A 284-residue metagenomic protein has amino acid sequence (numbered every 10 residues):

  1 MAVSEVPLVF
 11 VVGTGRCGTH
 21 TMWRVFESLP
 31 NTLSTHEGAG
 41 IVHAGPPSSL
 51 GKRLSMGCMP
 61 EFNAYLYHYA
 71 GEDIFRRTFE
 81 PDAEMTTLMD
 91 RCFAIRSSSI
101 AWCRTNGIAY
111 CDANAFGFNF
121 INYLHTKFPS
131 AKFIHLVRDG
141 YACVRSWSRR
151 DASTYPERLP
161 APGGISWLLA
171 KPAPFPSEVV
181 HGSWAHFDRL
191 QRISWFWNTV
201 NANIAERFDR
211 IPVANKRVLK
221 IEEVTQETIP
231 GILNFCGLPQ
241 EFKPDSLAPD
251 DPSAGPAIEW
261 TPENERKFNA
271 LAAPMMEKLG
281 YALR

Functional and structural regions predicted by a protein language model:
M1-A94, P244-P249: PAPS-dependent sulfotransferase catalytic core
M1-V9, P156, K171-R284: PAPS-dependent sulfotransferases, especially Golgi type II membrane carbohydrate sulfotransferases
V9, L33, P129-I134, R217-L219: Hydrophobic/aromatic beta-strand patches that form the interior of the parallel beta-sheet core in alpha/beta enzyme
T21, F120-K127, G231: A short acidic, amphipathic alpha-helical/loop segment
L29, F128, I211: Acidic-histidine catalytic/liganding microenvironments
G45-L50, L124, R145-R150, Y155-P156 (+1 more regions): Short aromatic-enriched loop/helix-cap "lid" or pocket-rim segments at secondary-structure transitions that line
E61-A101, I108-L124, P156-I193, Q226 (+2 more regions): Anion-recognition interface
A113-A115, L124-R149, E222: Conserved phosphate-donor/acceptor-positioning beta-strand/loop module used by diverse small-molecule
